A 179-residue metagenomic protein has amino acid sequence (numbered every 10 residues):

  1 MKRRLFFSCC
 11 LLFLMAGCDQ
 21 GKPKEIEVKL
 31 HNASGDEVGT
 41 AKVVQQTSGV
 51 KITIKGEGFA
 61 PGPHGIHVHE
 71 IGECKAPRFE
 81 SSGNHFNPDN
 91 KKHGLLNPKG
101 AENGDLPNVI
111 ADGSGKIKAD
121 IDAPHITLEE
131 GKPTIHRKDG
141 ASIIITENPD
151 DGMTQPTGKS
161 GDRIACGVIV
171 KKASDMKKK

Functional and structural regions predicted by a protein language model:
M1-F7: Bacterial N-terminal signal peptides that target proteins for export
S8-L12: Sec-dependent N-terminal signal peptides
C18-P63, V68-K179: N-terminal leader/targeting pre-sequences
